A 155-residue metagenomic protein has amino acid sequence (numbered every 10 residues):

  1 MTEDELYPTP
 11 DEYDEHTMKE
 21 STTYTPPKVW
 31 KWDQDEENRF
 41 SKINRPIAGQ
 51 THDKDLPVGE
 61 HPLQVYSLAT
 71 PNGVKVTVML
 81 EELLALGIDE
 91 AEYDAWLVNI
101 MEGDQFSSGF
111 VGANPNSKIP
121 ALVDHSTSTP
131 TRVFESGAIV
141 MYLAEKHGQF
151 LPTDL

Functional and structural regions predicted by a protein language model:
M1-L155: GST-like domain detector, emphasizing the conserved glutathione-binding G-site in the N-terminal thioredoxin-like
